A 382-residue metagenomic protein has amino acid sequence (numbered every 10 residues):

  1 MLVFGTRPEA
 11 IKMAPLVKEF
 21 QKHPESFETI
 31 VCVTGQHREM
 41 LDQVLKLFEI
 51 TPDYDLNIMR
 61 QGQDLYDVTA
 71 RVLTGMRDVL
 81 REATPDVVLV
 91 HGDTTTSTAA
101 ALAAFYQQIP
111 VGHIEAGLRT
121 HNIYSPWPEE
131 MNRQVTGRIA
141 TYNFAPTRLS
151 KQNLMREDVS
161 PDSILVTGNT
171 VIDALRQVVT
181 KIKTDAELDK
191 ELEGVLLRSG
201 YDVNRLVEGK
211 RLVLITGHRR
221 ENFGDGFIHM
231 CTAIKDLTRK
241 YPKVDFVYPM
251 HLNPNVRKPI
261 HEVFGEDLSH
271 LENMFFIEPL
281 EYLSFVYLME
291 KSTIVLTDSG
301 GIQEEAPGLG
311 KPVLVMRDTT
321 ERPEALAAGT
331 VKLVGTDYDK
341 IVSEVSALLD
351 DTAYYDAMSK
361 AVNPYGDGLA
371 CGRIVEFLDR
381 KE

Functional and structural regions predicted by a protein language model:
M1-Y248, P254-E382: Nucleotide-activated sugar donor-binding and catalytic core shared by glycosyltransferases and related lipid-linked
